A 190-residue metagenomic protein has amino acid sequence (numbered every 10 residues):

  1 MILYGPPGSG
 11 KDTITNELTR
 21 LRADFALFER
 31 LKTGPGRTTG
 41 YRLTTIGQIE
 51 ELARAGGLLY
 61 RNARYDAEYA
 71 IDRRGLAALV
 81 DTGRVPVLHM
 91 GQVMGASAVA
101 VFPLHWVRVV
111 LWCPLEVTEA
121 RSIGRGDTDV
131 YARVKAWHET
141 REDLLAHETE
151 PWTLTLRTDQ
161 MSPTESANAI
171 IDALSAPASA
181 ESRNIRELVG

Functional and structural regions predicted by a protein language model:
L3: Hydrophobic anchor at the beta1->P-loop junction of P-loop NTPases
P6: P-loop (Walker A) phosphate-binding loop of NTP-binding proteins
S9: ATP-binding Walker
D12: Walker A/P-loop
R20-E29: Post-Walker A helix-loop "phosphate-sensing" segment adjacent to the P-loop in P-loop NTPases
R30-P86, M90-V93: ATP-dependent small-molecule kinase phosphotransfer cores that center on conserved nucleotide phosphate-binding segments
V87-G91, F102-G124, L156: Conserved phosphate-donor/acceptor-positioning beta-strand/loop module used by diverse small-molecule
A96, G124-G190: Small-molecule kinase domains that catalyze NTP-dependent phosphoryl transfer to phosphate-bearing small molecules
